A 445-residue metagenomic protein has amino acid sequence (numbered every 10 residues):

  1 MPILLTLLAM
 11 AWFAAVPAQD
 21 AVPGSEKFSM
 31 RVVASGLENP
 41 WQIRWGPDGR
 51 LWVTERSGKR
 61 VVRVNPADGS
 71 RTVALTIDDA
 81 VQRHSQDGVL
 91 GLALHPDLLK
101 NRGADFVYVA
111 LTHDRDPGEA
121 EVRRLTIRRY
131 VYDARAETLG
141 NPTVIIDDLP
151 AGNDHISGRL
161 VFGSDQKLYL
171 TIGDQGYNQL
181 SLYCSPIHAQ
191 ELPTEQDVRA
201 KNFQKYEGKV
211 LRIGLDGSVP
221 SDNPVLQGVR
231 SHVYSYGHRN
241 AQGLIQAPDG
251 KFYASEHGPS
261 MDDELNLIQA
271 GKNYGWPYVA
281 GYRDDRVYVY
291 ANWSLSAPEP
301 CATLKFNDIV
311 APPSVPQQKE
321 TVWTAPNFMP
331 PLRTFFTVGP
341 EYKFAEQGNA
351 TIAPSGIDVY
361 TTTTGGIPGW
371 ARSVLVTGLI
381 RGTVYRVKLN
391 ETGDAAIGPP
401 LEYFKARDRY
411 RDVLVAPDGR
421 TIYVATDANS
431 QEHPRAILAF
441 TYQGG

Functional and structural regions predicted by a protein language model:
M1-L7: Sec-dependent signal peptide recognition, specifically the positively charged N-region followed immediately by
L8-P17: Hydrophobic h-region of N-terminal signal peptides that target proteins for export in Gram-negative bacteria
A18-L180, C184, G243-Q246, G250-G258 (+2 more regions): Acidic, Gly/Ser/Thr-rich repeat motifs that build Ca2+-stabilized beta-propeller blades
R31-V32, R71-D78, T138-D147, S221-V225 (+2 more regions): Beta-propeller fold detector
V33, P150, L192, Y234 (+1 more regions): A conditional alpha-helix N-cap/helix-loop micro-motif detector
Q82, D87-V89, D97-N101, D174-P400 (+2 more regions): Beta-propeller domain segments
H238, A395-P417: Conserved blade-ending motifs and adjacent loop-strand segments that build the rim/top face of beta-propeller domains
